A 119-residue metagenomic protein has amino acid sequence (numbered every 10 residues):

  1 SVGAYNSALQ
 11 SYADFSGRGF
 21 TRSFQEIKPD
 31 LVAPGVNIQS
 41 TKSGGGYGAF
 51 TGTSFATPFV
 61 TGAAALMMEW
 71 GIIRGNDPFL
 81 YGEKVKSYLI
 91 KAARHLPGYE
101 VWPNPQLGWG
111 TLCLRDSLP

Functional and structural regions predicted by a protein language model:
S1-A65, D116: Extracellular S/T/G-rich loop segment that most often corresponds to the catalytic His/Ser-adjacent loop
G19, G75, G108-G110: Glycine-centered flexibility motif
G35-W102: Hydrolase catalytic cores
E100-P119: C-terminal domain-closing interface element
